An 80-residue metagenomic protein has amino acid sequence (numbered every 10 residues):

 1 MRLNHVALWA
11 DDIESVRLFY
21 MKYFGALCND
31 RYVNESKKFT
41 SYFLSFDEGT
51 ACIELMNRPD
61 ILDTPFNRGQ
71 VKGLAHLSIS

Functional and structural regions predicted by a protein language model:
R2-D11, S41-D47, T64-S80: Vicinal oxygen chelate
W9-T50: Core segments of cupin and vicinal oxygen chelate
I53-M56: Conserved beta-strand in the GNAT
P59-L62: Conserved short histidine dyad/triad with adjacent acidic residue
